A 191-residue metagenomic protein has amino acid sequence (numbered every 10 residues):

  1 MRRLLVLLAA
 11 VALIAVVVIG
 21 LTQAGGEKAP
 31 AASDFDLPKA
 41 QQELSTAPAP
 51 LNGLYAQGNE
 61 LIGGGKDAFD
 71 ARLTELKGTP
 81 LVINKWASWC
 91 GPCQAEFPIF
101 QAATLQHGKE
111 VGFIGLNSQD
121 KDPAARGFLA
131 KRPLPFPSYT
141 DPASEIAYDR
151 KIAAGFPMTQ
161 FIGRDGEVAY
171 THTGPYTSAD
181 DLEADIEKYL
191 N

Functional and structural regions predicted by a protein language model:
M1-G63, N191: N-terminal targeting signals for export/organelle localization
Q57-L81: A short beta-strand-turn-helix
T79, E110-V111, P135-F136: A generic structural signal for alpha->beta connector loops
V82-I83, F113, T159: Hydrophobic beta-strand anchors of alpha/beta hydrolase catalytic cores
N84-W89, S118: Aromatic-flanked redox-active Cys/Sec active sites in thiol-based oxidoreductases, especially the WC-centered
S88-A95, P157-M158: C-type cytochrome heme c attachment motif
Q94-R132, P142-D149: Structural microenvironment flanking redox-active thiols in thiol-disulfide oxidoreductases
F128-P135, D141-N191: Thiol/disulfide oxidoreductase modules built on the thioredoxin-like
